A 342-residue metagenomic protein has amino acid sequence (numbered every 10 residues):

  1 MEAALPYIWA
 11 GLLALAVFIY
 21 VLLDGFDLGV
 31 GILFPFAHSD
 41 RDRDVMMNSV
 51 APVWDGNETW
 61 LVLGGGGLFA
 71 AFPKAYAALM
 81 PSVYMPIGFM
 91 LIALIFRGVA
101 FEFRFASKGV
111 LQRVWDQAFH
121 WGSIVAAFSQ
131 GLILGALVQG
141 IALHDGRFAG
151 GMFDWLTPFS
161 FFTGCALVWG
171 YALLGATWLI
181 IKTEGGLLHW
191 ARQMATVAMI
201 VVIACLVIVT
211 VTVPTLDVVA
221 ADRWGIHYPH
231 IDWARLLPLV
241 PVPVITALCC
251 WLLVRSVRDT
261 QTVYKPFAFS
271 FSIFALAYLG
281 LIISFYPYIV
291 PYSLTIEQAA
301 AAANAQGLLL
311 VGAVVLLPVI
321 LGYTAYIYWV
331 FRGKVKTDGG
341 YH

Functional and structural regions predicted by a protein language model:
M1-G56, V62-G65: N-terminal signal-anchor module of multipass membrane proteins
Y7-G11, L111-A126, A191-A198, T260-S272: Alpha-helical transmembrane segments and their helix-start/interface "positive-inside/aromatic belt" motifs in integral
L28-P52, A70-A78, E102-R113, G175-M194 (+4 more regions): Juxtamembrane membrane-water interface segments of multi-pass membrane proteins, especially cytoplasmic-side
V53-V125, H144, V219-A221, I226-A234: Membrane-interface helix-loop-helix modules in multi-pass inner-membrane proteins
S123-H189: Long hydrophobic alpha-helical segments that form multi-pass transmembrane helix bundles in integral membrane proteins
L132-R147, V211-D222, I283-S293: Membrane-helix interface motif
L156-Y171, A234-I245, G307-G322: Hydrophobic alpha-helical transmembrane segments
V290-L309: Short, membrane-exposed interhelical loops at transmembrane-helix boundaries
